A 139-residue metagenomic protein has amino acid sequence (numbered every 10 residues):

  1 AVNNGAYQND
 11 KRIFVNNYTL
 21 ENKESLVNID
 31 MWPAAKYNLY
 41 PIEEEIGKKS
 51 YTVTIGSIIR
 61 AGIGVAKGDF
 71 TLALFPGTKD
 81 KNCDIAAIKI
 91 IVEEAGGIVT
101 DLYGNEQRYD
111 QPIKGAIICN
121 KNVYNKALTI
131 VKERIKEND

Functional and structural regions predicted by a protein language model:
A1-Y7: DPxDG-like acidic metal-binding loop motif
N9-K11: Residue-level detection of beta-strand-connecting loop/turn positions
V15-D139: An extended, acidic
